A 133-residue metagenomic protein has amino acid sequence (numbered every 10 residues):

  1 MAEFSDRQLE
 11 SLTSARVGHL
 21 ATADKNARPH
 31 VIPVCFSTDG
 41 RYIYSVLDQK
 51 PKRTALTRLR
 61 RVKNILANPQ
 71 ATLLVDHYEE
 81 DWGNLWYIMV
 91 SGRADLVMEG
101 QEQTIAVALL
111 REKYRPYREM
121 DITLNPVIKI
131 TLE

Functional and structural regions predicted by a protein language model:
M1-T38: An N-terminal domain-cap segment
A2-E3, L56, Y78-E133: Charged, gly/pro-rich active-site loop segments
Q8, T57-N64, Q103-A106: Amphipathic alpha-helical interface surfaces
R16-G18, I32, D39-I43, A67-A71 (+2 more regions): A generic structural signal for short beta-strands and their flanking turns/coil linkers
T22-K25, D76-D81: Short, solvent-exposed loop/turn elements at beta->coil junctions and helix N-caps that rim active or binding pockets
D39-Y78: A short mixed-secondary-structure module that forms the rim of ligand-binding clefts
